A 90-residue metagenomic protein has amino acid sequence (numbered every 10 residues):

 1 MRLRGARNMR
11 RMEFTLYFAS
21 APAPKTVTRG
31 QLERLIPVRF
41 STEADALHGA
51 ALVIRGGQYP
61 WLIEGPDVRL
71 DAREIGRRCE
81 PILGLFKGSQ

Functional and structural regions predicted by a protein language model:
M1-L3, R7-M9, K87-Q90: Short intrinsically disordered terminal tails
R4-R34, R77: Short aromatic-glycine-(Arg/Gly/Cys) micro-motifs in beta-strand/loop hairpins
R7, S20, L47, A51-L52 (+1 more regions): Intrinsic disorder/low-complexity segments
F14-L16, F40, A50, I63: Hydrophobic beta-strand residues in large extracellular and virion-surface proteins
P24-T26, R39, L62, L83: Intrinsically disordered, low-complexity segments enriched in proline/serine/threonine
L32-T42: A short, exposed loop/beta-hairpin motif centered on an aromatic-Gly-Thr core
F40-G57: A short, charged, amphipathic alpha-helix used as a generic interaction element across diverse proteins
V53-Q90: Short, mixed-charge low-complexity intrinsically disordered segments
